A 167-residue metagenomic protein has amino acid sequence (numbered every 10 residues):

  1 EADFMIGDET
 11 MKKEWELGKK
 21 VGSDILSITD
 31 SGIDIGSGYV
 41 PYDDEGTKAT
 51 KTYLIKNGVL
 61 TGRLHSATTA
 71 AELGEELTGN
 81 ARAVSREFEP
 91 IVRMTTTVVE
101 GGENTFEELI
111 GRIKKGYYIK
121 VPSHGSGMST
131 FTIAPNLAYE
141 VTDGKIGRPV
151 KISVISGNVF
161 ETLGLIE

Functional and structural regions predicted by a protein language model:
E1-K13: Active-site pocket-lining segments that scaffold enzyme catalytic pockets across diverse folds
K12-E167: Dual-mode signal for accessory low-complexity, basic/Gly-rich regions
